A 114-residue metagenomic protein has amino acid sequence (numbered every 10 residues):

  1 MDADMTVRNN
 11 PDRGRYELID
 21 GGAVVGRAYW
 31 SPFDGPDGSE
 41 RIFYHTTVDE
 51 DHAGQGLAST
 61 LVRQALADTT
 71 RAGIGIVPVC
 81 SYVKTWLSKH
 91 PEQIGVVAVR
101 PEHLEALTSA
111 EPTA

Functional and structural regions predicted by a protein language model:
M1-F33, G38, E50, A67-R71 (+2 more regions): Terminal substrate-recognition subdomain of acyl/acetyltransferases
T46-A53: A short, internal acetyl-CoA/4′-phosphopantetheine-binding micro-motif in the GNAT/acyltransferase core
G54-L66: Conserved acetyl-CoA-binding loop-helix of GNAT-fold acetyltransferases
